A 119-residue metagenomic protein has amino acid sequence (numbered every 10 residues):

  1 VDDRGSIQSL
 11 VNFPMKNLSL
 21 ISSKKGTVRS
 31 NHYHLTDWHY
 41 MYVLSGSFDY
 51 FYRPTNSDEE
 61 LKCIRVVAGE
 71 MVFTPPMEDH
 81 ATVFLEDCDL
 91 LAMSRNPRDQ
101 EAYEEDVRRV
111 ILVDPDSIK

Functional and structural regions predicted by a protein language model:
V1-N31: A short glycine-rich, His/Asp/Glu-containing loop-to-beta-strand
I7, N31, Y50-F51, T74 (+2 more regions): Short beta-strand His + acidic residue motifs that chelate non-heme Fe in jelly-roll/DSBH and cupin folds
P14, T36, E70, E78 (+2 more regions): A generic "binding-loop/recognition-motif" signal
S23-G26, A68-G69, P75-M77, D87: Tight coil/turn sites that cap or link beta-strands
H32, W38-V43, I64, V72 (+1 more regions): His/acidic/aromatic-lined binding-pocket segments of jelly-roll/cupin-type domains and related regulatory beta-sandwich
T36-T55: Glycine- and acidic-residue-biased ligand/ion/polar-headgroup-sensing regions
T55-P76: Short acidic-glycine-tyrosine-enriched beta hairpin
D58, A81, L85-K119: Double-stranded beta-helix
